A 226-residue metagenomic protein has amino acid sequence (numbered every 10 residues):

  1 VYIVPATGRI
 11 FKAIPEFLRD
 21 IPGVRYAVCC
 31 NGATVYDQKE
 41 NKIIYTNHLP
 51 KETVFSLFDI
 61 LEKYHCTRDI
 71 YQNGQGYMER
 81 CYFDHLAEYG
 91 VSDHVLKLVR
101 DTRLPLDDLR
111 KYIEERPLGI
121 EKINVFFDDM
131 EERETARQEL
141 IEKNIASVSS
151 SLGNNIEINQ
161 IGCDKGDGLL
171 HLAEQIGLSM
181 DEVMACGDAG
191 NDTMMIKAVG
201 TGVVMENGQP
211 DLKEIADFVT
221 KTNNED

Functional and structural regions predicted by a protein language model:
V1, R110, N224-D226: Short, intrinsically disordered, charge-balanced linker/junction segments flanking boundaries in proteins
V1-V4, G23-R25, K122, D181-E182 (+1 more regions): Short active-site oxyanion
V1-V91: Active-site phosphate-binding/coordination module
I3, R68, S147-V148, G202: Hydrophobic beta-strand scaffold residues
I14-L18, A136, L212: Hydrophobic packing residues within well-ordered alpha-helices of enzyme cores
I21-G23, C30-N31, K39, K143-N144 (+2 more regions): Short, structured coil segments at secondary-structure junctions
I60, Y64, Y71-C186, N207: Conserved acidic, metal-coordinating active-site core of Asp-based, Mg2+-dependent phosphoryl-transfer enzymes
L169, S179-N223: Acidic, Mg2+-coordinating phosphoryl-transfer loop and its flanking beta/alpha structural elements, shared across
